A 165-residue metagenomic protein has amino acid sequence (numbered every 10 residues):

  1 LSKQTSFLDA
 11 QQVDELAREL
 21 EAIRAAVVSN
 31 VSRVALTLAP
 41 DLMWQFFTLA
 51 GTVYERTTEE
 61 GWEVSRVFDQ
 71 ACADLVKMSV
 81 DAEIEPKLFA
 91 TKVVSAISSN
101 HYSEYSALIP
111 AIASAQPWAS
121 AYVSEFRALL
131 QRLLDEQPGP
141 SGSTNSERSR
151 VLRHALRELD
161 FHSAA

Functional and structural regions predicted by a protein language model:
L1-A165: Eukaryote-biased, non-catalytic alpha-solenoid scaffold regions
